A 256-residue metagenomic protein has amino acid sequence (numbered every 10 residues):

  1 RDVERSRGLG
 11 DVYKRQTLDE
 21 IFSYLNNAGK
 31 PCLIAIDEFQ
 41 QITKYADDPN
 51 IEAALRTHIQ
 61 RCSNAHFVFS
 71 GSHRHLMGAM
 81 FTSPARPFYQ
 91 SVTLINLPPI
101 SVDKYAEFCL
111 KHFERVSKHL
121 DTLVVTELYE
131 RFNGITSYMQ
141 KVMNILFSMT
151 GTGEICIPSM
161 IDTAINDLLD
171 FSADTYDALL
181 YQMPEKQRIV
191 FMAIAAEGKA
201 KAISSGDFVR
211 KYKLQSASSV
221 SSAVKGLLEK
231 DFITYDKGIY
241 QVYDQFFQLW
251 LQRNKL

Functional and structural regions predicted by a protein language model:
D2-Y13: Single conserved hydrophobic/aromatic residue that forms the stacking wall/gate of nucleotide- or nucleobase-binding
K14-P31: Conserved helicase/translocase P-loop NTPase motor core
N26-A28, C32-A35, Q41-D47, A54-A85: Sensor-1/coupling segment of RecA-like P-loop NTPase cores
A46, L55, M80-F81, C109 (+4 more regions): Short, flexible helix/strand-to-coil boundary loops that buttress conserved ligand/catalytic motifs in alpha/beta
H66-F67, G71-F113: Alpha-helical sensor/transducer elements of the RecA-like P-loop NTPase core
A106-D174, K237: Amphipathic alpha-helical "lid/sensor" segments that cap RecA-like P-loop NTPase cores
D170, D174-L256: C-terminal leucine-rich, beta-strand-based interaction scaffolds used for sensing/assembly
